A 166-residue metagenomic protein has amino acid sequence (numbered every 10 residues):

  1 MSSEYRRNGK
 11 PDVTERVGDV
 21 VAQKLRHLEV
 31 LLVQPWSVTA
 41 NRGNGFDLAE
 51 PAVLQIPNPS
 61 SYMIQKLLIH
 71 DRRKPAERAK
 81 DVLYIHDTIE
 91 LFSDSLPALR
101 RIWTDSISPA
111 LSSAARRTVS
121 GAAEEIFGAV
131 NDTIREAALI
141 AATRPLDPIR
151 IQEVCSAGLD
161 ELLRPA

Functional and structural regions predicted by a protein language model:
M1-A166: Compositionally biased terminal segments of proteins
